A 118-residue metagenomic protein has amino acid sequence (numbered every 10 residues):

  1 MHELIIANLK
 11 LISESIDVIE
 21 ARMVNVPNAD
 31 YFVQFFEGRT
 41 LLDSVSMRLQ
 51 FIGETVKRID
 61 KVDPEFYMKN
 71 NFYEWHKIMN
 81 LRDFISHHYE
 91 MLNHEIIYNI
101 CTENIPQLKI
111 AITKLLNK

Functional and structural regions predicted by a protein language model:
M1-K118: Solvent-exposed interaction patches of small proteins and small membrane subunits
